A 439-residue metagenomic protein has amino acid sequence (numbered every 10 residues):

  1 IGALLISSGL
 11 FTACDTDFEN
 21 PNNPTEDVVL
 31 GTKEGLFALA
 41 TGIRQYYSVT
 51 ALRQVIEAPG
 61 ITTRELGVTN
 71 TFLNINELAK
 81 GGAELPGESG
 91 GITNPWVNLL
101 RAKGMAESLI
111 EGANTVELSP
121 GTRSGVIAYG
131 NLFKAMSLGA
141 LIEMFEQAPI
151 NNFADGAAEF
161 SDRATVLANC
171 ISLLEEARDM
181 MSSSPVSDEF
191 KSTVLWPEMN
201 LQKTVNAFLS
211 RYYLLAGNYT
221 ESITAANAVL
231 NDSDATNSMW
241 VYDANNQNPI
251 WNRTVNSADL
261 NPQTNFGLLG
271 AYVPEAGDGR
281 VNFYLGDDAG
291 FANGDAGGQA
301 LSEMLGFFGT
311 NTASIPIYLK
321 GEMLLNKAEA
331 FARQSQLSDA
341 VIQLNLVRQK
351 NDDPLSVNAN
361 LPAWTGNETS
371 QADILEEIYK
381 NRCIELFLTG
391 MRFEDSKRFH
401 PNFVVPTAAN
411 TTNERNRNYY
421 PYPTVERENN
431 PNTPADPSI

Functional and structural regions predicted by a protein language model:
C14-D15, I171-S184, Q202-V241: Aromatic-residue-lined binding/catalytic grooves and analogous aromatic/hydrophobic interfacial grooves in multimeric
C14-T62, A226, L355, P401-I439: Membrane-proximal, proline-rich intrinsically disordered regions
F37, L73-F145, D155, E159-A164 (+5 more regions): Conserved, well-structured interaction surfaces
I75-A79, G217-L324, N351-W364, Q371 (+4 more regions): Hydrophobic-face positions in mid-chain alpha helices that act as interaction patches
